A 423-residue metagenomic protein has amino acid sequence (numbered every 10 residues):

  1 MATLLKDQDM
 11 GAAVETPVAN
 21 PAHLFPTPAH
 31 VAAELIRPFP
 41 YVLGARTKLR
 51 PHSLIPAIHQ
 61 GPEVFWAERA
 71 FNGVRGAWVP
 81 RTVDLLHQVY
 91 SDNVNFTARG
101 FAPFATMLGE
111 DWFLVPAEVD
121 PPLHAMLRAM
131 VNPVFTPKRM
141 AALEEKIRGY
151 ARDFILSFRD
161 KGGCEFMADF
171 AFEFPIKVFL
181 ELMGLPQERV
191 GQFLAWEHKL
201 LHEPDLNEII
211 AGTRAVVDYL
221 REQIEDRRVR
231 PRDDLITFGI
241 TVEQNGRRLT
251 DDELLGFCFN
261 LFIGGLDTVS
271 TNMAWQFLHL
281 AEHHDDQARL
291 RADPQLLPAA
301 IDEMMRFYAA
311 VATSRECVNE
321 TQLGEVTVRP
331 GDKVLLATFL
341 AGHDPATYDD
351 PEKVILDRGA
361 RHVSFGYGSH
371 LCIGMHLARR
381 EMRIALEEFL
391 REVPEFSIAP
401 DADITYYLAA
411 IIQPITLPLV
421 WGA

Functional and structural regions predicted by a protein language model:
A2-A423: Cytochrome P450
